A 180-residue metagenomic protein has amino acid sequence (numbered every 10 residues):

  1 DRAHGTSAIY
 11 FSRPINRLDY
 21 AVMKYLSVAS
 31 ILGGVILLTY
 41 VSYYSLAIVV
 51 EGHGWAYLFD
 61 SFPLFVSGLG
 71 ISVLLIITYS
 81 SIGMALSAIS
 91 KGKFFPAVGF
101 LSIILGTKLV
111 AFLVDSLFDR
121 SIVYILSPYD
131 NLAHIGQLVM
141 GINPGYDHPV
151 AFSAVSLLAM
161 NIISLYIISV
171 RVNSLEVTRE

Functional and structural regions predicted by a protein language model:
D1-A29: Helix-loop-helix units of permease transmembrane domains in multi-pass membrane transporters, especially ABC
N16-R17, V22, S61, G92-P96: Membrane-helix interface segments
V22-M84, A88, M140-V150, V155-S156: Secretory targeting signals
I89, F94-E176: Terminal transmembrane helical anchor/hairpin motif
T178-E180: Transmembrane alpha-helical segments of polytopic membrane transport and secretion proteins
